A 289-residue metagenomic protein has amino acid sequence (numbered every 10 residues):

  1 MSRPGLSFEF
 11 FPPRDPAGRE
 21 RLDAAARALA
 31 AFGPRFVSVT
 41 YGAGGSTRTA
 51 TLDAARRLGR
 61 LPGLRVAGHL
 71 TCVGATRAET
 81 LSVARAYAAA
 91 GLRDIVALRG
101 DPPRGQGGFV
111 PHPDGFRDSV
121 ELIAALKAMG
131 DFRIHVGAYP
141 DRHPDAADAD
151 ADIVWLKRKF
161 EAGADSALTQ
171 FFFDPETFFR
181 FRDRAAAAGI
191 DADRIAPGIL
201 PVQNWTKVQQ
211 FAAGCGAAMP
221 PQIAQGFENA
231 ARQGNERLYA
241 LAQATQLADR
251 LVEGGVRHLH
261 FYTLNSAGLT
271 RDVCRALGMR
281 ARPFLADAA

Functional and structural regions predicted by a protein language model:
M1-V39: Conserved N-terminal beta1-alpha1 strand-loop-helix module at the mouth
G5-R21, V66-A78, R133-A151, E228-A242: Active-site mouth loops of central-metabolism enzymes
E9, V37, Y87, K159 (+3 more regions): Conserved, mostly hydrophobic/aromatic
F10-P13, T40-G44, H69-A75, G100-D101 (+5 more regions): Active-site beta-loop-alpha junctions enriched in small/polar residues
P16-L29, T51, R77-A84, A147-R158 (+1 more regions): Short, acidic/polar
A17, P113-Y139, A188-Q246, L277-A288: Active-site pocket-lining/capping segments in soluble small-molecule metabolic enzymes
A17-R19, G45-L58, T76-S82, P102-L126 (+3 more regions): Active-site-adjacent beta->alpha loops and helix N-cap segments on the catalytic face of soluble alpha/beta enzymes
S38, V96-A97, H135, L168 (+1 more regions): Conserved beta-strand positions in the central sheet of alpha/beta enzyme cores
